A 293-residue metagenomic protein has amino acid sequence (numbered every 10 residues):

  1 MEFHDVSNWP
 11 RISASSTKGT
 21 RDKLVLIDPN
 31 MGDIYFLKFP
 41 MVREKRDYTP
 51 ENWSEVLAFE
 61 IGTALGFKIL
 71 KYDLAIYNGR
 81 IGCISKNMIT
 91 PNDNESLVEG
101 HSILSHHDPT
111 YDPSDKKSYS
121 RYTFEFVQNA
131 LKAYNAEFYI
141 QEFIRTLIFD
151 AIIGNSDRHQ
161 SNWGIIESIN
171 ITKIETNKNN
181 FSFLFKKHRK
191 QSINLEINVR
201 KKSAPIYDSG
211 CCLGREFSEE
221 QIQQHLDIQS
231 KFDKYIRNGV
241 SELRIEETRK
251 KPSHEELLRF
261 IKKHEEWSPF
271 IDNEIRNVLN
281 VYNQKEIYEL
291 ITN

Functional and structural regions predicted by a protein language model:
M1-Y111: Conserved ATP-binding subdomain of kinase catalytic cores across diverse folds
I34, T146, I153, A204: Hydrophobic "anchor" residues on beta-strands that sit immediately upstream of conserved functional sites
P50, N170-N293: C-terminal catalytic region of ATP-dependent kinase domains
W53, L57, F143-I148, I152: Solvent-exposed aromatic/hydrophobic patches embedded in short alpha-helical segments
F67-D73, F138-Q141, H159-Q160: Short secondary-structure capping/junction motifs at helix and strand boundaries
M88-I148, I174-N179, R189: ATP-dependent phospho-/nucleotidyl transfer catalytic cores
A151, S156-S161: Residue immediately N-terminal to the catalytic "proton-acceptor" Asp in the protein kinase catalytic loop
W163-S168: Hydrophobic residue at the +6 position relative to the catalytic HRD Asp in the kinase catalytic loop
